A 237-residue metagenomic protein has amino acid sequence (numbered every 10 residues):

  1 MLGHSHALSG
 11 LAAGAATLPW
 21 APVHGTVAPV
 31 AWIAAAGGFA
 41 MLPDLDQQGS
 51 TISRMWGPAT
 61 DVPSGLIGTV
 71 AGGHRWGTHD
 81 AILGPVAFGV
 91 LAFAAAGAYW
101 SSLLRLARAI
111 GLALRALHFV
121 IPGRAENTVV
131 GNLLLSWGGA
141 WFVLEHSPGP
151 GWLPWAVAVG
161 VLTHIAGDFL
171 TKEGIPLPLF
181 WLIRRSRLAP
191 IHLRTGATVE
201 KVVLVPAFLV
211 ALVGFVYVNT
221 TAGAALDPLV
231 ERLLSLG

Functional and structural regions predicted by a protein language model:
M1-G237: N-terminal membrane-targeting hydrophobic helices
